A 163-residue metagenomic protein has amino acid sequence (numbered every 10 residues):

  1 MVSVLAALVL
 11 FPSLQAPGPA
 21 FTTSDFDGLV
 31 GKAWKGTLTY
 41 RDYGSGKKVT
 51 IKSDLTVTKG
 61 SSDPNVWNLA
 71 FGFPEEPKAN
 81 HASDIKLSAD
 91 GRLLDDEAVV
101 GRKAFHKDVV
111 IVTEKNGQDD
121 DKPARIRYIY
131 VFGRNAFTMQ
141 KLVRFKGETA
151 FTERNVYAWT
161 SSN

Functional and structural regions predicted by a protein language model:
S3-S13: Bacterial N-terminal signal peptides
F11, V30, L55-V57, A136-F137: Generic hydrophobic secondary-structure signal
F11-S13, L29-G31, R102-K103, N116-Q118: Short amphipathic alpha-helical segments, especially helix-boundary/capping motifs
G18-K35, I129-F132: N-terminal helix-cap/turn-to-beta initiation motif at the start of protein domains
A20, T37-R127, F151-S162: Central antiparallel beta-sheet cores of small beta-barrel/beta-sandwich binding domains
V131-N163: Edge beta-strand at a domain terminus
